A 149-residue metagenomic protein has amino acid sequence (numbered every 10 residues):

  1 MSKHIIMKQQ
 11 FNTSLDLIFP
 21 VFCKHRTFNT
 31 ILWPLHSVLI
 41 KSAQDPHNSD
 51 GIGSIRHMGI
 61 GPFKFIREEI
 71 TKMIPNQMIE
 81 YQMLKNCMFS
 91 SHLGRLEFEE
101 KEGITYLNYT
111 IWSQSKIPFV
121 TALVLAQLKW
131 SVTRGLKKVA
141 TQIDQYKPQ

Functional and structural regions predicted by a protein language model:
M1-N48: Hydrophobic ligand-binding cavity/cleft-lining segments
H4-I6, F63-E68, S90-R95: Short, surface-exposed coil-to-beta transition loops
Q9, R56, E68, Y109-I111: Polar/charged side chains located within well-ordered beta-strands of beta-rich proteins
N12-D16, T71-Q77, E97-Y106, P148: A short, structured loop/turn motif at beta-sheet edges
D16, P20, G103, K137 (+2 more regions): Replace "anionic and nucleotidyl ligands
R26, I40-C87, K138-Q149: Glycine-rich portal/gate segments that line the openings of hydrophobic small-molecule binding cavities
M83-R134: Beta-strand/loop substructures that line and gate deep hydrophobic ligand-binding cavities in soluble
